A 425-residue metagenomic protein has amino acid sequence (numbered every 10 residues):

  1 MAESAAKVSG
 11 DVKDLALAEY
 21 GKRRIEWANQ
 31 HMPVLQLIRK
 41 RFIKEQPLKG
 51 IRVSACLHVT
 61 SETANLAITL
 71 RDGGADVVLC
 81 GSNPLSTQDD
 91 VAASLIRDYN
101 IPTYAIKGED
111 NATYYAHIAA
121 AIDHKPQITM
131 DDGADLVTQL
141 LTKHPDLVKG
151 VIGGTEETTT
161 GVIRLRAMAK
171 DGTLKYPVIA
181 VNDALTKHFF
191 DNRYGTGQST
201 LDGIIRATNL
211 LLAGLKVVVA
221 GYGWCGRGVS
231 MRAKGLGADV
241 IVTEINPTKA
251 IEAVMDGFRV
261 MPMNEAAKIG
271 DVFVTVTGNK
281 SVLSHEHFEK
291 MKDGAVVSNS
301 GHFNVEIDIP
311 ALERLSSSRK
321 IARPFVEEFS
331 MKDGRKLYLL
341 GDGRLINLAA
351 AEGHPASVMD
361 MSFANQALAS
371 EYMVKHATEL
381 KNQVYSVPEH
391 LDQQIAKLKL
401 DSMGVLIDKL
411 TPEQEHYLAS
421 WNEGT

Functional and structural regions predicted by a protein language model:
A2-L48, L79-L215: Glycine/serine-rich phosphate-binding loop and adjoining beta1-alpha1 elements at the start of nucleotide-handling
A2-V8, A16-M32, L48-R52, T60 (+3 more regions): Adenosine-phosphate binding glycine-rich loop
R52, A67-S86: Active-site cofactor/substrate anionic-group-binding motifs, chiefly glycine- and Lys/Arg-rich phosphate-binding loops
L57-A75, K187, D191, G195-I269 (+2 more regions): Glycine-rich phosphate/diphosphate-binding loop of Rossmann-like nucleotide-binding domains
L66, D90-A92, A116-H117, T138-P145 (+6 more regions): Short acidic, glycine/serine/threonine-rich loops at helix termini
G81, I128-G133, H144-T160, N279 (+3 more regions): ADP-ribose/adenylate-binding Rossmann-like module
A121-I122, E265-A266, K290: Structural alpha-helical scaffold elements that stabilize or flank donor/cofactor-binding regions in carbohydrate
H124-K125, K268-I269, D293: Alpha-helix C-terminal capping/helix-to-coil transition sites in glycosyltransferase folds
